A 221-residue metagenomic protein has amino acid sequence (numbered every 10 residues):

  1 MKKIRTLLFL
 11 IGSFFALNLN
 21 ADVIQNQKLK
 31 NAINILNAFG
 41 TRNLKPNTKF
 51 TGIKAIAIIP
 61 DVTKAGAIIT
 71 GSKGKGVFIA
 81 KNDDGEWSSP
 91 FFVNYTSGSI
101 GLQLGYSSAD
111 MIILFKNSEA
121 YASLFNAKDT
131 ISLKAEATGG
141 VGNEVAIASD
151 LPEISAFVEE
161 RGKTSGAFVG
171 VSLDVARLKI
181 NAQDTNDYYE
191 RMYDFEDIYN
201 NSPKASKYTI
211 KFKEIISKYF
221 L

Functional and structural regions predicted by a protein language model:
M1, A21-D22: Absolute protein N-terminus
M1-L8: Bacterial N-terminal signal peptides that target proteins for export
F9, F14-F15: Aromatic (phenylalanine/tyrosine) cluster motif
F15-A21: Sec/Tat signal peptide C-region and signal peptidase I cleavage site
D22-L221: Small-residue-enriched, tightly packed secondary-structure blocks
